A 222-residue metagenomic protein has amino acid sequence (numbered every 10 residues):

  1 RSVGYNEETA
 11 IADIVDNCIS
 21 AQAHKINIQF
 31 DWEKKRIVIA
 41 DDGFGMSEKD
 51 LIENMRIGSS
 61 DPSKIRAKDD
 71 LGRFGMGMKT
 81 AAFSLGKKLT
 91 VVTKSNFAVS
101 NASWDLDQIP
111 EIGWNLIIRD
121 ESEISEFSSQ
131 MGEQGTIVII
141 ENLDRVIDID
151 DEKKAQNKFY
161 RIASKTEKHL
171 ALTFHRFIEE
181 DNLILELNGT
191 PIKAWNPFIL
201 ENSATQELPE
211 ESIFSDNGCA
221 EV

Functional and structural regions predicted by a protein language model:
R1-H24, Q29, K34, K49-I52: Bergerat-fold GHKL ATPase/HATPase_c domain
R1-V3, G189, S215-A220: C-terminal effector/catalytic modules and regulatory tails appended to multi-domain proteins
S20, F44-M46, T80: Residues immediately C-terminal
K35-I37, T136: Short beta-strand element(s) in the Bergerat
D41: Acidic ATP/Mg2+-coordinating residue in the GHKL
M46-S60: Short conserved segment of the HATPase_c
K64-T190: GHKL-type ATPase core
E121-E123, K168, E179, A194-V222: GHKL/Histidine-kinase-like ATPase module
